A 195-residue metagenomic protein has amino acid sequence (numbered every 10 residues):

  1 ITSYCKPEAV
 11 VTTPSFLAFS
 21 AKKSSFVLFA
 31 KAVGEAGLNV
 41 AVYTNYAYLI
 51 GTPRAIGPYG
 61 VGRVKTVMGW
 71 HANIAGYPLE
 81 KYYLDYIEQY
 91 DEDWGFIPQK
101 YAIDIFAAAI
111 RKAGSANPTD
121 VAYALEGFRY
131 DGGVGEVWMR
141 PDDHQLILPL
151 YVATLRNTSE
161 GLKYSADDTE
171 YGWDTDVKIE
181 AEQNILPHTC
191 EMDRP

Functional and structural regions predicted by a protein language model:
I1-G37, A72-K81: Extracellular/periplasmic Venus flytrap/periplasmic-binding protein
T2-K6, V27, K31, L84 (+3 more regions): Solvent-exposed, polar/charged alpha-helical surfaces in well-ordered, non-transmembrane soluble domains, broadly
P14, N39, V61, V134 (+1 more regions): Active-site lining segments that contact anionic ligands and/or coordinate catalytic metals
F19-K23, N45-Y48, V67-H71, D143 (+1 more regions): Active-site-proximal beta-strand/loop segments in catalytic clefts of secreted hydrolases
A30-A102, R111-A116, S165, E170-R194: Extracellular/periplasmic periplasmic-binding protein-like sensory domains
F106-A109, T154-R156: A bilobed periplasmic-binding-protein/Venus flytrap-type ligand-binding module shared by bacterial periplasmic
N117-V134: Short, well-structured alpha-helical segments that form the helix of a local strand-helix-strand
R129, G133-P195: Solvent-exposed, acidic/polar segments of extracytosolic/periplasmic ligand-binding ectodomains
